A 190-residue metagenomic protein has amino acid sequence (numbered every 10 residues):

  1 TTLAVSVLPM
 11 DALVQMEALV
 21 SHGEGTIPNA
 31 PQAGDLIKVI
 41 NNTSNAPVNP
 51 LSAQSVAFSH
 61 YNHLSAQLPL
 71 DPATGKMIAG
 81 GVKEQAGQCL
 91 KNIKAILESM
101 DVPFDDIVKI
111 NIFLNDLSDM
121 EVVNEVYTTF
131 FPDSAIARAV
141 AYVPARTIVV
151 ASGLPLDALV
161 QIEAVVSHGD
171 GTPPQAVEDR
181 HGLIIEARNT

Functional and structural regions predicted by a protein language model:
T1-K91, A95-K109, F113-T190: N-terminal presequence-like segments and the immediate start of the first folded domain
